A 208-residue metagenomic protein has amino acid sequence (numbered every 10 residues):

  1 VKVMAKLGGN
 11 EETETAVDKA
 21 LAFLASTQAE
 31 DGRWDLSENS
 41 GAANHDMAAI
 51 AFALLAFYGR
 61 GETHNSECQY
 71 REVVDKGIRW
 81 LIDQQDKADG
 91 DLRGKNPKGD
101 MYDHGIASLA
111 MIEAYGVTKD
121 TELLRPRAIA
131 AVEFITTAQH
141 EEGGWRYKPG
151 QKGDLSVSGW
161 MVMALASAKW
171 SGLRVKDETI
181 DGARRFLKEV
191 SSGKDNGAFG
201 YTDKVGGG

Functional and structural regions predicted by a protein language model:
V1-G208: Preference for long, amphipathic alpha-helical scaffolds in soluble/luminal domains and all-alpha bundles
